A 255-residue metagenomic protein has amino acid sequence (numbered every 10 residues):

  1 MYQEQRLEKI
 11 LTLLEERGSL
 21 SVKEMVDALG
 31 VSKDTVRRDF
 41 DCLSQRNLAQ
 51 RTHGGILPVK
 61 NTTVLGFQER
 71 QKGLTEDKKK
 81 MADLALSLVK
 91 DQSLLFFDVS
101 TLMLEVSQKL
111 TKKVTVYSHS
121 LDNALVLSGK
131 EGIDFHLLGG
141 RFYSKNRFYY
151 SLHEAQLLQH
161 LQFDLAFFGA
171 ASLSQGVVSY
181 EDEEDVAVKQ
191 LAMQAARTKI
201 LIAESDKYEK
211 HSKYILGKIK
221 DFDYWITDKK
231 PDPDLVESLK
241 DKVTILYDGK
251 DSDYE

Functional and structural regions predicted by a protein language model:
Y2, K9-T12, S21-V22, Q45 (+1 more regions): Conserved phosphate- and dinucleotide-binding cores of soluble alpha/beta proteins, encompassing both enzyme active
Y2-K9, E15-K23, D27-A28, D34-F96 (+3 more regions): HTH-adjacent hinge/linker in prokaryotic transcriptional regulators
K78, V99, S120: Conserved donor sugar-nucleotide recognition element shared by glycan-biosynthetic enzymes
K80, D122, A187: Active-site phosphate/pyrophosphate-handling residues
F97-D98, S118, T227: Short beta-strand scaffold positions
T101, L121-D122, K230: Alpha-helix/helix-capping structural signal
